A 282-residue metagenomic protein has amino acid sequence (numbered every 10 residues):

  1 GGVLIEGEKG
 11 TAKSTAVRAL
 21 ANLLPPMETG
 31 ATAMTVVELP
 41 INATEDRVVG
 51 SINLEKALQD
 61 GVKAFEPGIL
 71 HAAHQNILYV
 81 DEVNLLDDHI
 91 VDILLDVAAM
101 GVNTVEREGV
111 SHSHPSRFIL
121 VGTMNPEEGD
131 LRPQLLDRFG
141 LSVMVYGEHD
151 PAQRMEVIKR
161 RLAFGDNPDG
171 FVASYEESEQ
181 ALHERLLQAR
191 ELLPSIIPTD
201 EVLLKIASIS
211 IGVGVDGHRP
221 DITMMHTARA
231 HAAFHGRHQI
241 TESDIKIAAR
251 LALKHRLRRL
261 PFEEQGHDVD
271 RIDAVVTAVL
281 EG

Functional and structural regions predicted by a protein language model:
G1-I41: Walker A/P-loop
V3, L78-Y79, V143: Hydrophobic positions in the central parallel beta-sheet of the AAA+
E6-E8, E28-T32, L58-L70, V83 (+2 more regions): Conserved Walker
E8-K9, A16, T44-V49, H71-A98 (+2 more regions): Conserved AAA+/SF3 P-loop NTPase catalytic/coupling segment centered on the Walker-B
G10-T15, A207-R219, A230-G282: C-terminal engagement/docking regions of AAA+ P-loop ATPases
L39-L58: Conserved NTP-binding/hydrolysis module of P-loop NTPases
E45-G50, L131-R190: Conserved AAA+ ATPase core "coupling" helix
D169-M224: Conserved AAA+ ATPase small/helical "lid" subdomain
